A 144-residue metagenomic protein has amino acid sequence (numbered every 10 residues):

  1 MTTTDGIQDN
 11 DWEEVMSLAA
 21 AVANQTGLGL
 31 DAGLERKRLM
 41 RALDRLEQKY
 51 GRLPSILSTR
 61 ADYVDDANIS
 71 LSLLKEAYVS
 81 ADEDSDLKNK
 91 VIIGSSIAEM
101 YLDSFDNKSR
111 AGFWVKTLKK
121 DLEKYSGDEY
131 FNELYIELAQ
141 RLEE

Functional and structural regions predicted by a protein language model:
M1-I56, R60, F113-E144: N-terminal alpha-helical interaction modules that lie
A23-G29, M40-S104: Alpha-helical adaptor scaffolds
G33, N68-L71, K108-G112: Residue register within tetratricopeptide repeats
K75-V79, A98-L102, N107-D128: TPR/TPR-like (Sel1-like) alpha-helical repeat modules
